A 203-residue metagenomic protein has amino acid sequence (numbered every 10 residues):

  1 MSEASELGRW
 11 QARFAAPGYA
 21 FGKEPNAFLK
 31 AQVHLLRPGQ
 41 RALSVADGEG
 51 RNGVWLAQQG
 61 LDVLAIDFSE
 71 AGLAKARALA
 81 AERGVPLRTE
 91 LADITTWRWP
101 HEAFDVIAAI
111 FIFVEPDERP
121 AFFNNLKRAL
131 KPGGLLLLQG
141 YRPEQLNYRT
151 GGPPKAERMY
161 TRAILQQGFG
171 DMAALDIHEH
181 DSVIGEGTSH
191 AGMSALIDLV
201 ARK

Functional and structural regions predicted by a protein language model:
M1-R37: Conserved class I S-adenosyl-L-methionine
S69-A71: Conserved SAM/SAH-binding beta-strand->alpha-helix loop
A76-R77: Conserved SAM-binding loop
R83-I94: Conserved SAM-binding strand-loop segment of SAM-dependent methyltransferases
T95-V106: A short acidic, Gly/Pro-enriched loop at the edge of an enzyme's catalytic core that lines a small-molecule cofactor
V114-L126: A short, conserved alpha-helix within the catalytic core of class I
G133-Y141: Conserved beta-strand signature within the Rossmann-like core of class I S-adenosyl-L-methionine
E157-H178, I197: Short alpha-helix
